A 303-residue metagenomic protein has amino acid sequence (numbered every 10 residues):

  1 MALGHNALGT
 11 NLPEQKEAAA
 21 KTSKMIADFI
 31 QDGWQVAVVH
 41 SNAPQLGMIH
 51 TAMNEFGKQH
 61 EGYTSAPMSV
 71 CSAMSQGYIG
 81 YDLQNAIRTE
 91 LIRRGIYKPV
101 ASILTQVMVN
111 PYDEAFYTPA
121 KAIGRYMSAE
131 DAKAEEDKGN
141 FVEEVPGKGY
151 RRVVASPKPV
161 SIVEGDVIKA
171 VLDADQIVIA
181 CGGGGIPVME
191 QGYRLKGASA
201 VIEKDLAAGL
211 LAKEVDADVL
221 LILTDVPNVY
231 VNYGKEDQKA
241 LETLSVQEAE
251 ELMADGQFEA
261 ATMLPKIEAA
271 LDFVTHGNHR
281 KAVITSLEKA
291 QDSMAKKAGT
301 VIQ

Functional and structural regions predicted by a protein language model:
M1-Q303: C-terminal catalytic "cap/lid" subdomain
